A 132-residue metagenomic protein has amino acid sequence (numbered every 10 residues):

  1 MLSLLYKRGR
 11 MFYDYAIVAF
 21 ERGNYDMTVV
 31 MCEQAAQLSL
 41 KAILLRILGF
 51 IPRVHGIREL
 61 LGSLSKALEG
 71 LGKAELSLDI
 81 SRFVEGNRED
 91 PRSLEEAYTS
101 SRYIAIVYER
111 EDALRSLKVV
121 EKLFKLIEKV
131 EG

Functional and structural regions predicted by a protein language model:
M1-G132: Terminal alpha-helical segments
